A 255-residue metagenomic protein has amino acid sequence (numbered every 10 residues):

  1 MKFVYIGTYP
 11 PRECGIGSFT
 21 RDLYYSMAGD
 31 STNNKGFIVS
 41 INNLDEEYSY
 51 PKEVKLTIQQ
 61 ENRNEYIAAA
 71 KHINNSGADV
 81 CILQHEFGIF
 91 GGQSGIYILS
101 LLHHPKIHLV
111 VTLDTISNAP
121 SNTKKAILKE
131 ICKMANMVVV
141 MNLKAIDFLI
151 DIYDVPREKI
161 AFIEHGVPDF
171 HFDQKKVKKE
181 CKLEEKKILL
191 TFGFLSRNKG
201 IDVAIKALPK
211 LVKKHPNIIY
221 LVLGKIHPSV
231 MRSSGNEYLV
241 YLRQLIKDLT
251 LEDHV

Functional and structural regions predicted by a protein language model:
M1, G77, Q174-I188, K213-K214: Nucleotide-sugar donor-binding and catalytic loop/hinge architecture of NDP-sugar-dependent glycosyltransferases
P11-E13, D22-G77, P228: N-terminal strand-loop element at the rim of the active site of nucleotide-sugar-dependent glycosyltransferases
L56-I58, A70-G95, H108-T112: Short N-terminal targeting/anchoring amphipathic segment
S117-N136: A conserved, positively charged/aromatic
N122-T123, D147-D151, E158, G166-E180: Acidic anion/phosphate-binding donor-loop and adjacent secondary structure in glycosyltransferase catalytic cores
K144, G166, I226: Carbohydrate-associated surface elements
L183-K199, I205-L208, L221: Conserved donor-binding/catalytic core segment of Leloir-type glycosyltransferases
G224, S233-V255: Nucleotide-activated donor-binding/catalytic signature segment of Leloir-type glycosyltransferases, i.e., the conserved
